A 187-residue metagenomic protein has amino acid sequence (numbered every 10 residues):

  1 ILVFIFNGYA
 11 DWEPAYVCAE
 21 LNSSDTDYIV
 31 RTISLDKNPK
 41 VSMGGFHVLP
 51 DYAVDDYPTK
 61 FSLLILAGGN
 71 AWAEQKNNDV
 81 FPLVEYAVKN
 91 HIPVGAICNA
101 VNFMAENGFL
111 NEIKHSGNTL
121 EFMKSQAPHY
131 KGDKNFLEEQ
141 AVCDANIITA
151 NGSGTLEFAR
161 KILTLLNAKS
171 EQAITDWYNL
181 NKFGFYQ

Functional and structural regions predicted by a protein language model:
L2-I5, Y9, Y16, S23-D36 (+2 more regions): Active-site-adjacent pocket-lining segments in enzyme domains
M43-D51: Short gly/ser/thr-rich secondary-structure transition/capping motifs
